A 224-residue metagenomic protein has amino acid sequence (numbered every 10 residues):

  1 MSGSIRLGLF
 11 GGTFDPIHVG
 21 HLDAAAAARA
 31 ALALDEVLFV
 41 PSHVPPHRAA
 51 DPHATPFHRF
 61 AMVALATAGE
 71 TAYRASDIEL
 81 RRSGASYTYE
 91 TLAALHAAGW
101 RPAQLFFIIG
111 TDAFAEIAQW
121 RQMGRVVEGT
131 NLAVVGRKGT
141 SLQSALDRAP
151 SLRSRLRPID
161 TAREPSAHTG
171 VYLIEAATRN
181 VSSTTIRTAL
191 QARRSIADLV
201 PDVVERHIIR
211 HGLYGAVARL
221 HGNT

Functional and structural regions predicted by a protein language model:
M1-T224: Nucleotidyltransferase catalytic core that binds NTPs
